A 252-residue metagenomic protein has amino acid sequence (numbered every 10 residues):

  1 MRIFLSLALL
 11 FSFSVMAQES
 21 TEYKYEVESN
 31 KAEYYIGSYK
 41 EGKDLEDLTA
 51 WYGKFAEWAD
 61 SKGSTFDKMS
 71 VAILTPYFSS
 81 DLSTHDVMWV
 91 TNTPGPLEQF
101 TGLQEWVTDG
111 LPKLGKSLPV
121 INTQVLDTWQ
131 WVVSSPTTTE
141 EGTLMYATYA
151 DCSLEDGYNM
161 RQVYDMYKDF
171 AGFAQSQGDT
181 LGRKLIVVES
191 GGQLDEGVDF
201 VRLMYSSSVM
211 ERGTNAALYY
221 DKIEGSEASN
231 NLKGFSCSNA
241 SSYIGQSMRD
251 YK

Functional and structural regions predicted by a protein language model:
M1-F4: Positively charged n-region of N-terminal signal peptides that target proteins for export
A8-A17: Hydrophobic h-region of N-terminal signal peptides that target proteins for export in Gram-negative bacteria
A17-K113, L118-K252: Short S/T/G/P-rich N-terminal loop/turn motif that feeds into the first structured element of a domain
